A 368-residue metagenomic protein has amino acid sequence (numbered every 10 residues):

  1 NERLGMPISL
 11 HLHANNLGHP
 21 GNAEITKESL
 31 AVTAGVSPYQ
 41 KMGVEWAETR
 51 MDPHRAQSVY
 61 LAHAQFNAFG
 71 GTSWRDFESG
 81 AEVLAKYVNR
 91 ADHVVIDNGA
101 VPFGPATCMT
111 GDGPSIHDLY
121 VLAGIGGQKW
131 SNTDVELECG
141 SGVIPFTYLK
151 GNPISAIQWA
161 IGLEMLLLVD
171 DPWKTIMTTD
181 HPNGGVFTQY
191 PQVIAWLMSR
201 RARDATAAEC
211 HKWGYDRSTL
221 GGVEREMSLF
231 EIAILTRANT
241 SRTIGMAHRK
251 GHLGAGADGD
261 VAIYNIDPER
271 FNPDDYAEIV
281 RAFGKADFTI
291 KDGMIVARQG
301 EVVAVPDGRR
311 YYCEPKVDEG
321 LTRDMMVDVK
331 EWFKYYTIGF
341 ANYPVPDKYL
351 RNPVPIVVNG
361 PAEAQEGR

Functional and structural regions predicted by a protein language model:
N1-K174: Histidine/acidic residue-rich metal-binding segments in metalloenzymes
A14, L168-T175, H181, G185-R368: Active-site microenvironment of metallo-dependent hydrolases
